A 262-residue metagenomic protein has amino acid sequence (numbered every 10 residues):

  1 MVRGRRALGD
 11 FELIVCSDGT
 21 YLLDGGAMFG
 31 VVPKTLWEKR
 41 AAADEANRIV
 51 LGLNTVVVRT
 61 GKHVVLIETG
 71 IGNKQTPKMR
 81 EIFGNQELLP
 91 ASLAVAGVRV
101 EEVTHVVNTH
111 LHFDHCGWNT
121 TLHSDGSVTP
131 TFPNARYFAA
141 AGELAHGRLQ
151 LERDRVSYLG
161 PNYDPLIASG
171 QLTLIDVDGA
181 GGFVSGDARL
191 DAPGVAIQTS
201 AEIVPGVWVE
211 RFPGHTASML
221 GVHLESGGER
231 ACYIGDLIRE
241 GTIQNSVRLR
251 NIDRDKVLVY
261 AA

Functional and structural regions predicted by a protein language model:
M1-L22, G181-G182, G186-D187, P193-G194 (+3 more regions): Accessory terminal helices/loops
R3-A96, G221-D236, E240: Conserved beta-strand hairpin/beta-sheet module of binuclear metal-dependent hydrolase folds, prominently
A41-A46, D125-G126, V209-E210: Short, P/G- and charge-enriched loop/turn segments at secondary-structure junctions
G70-G72, H112, E143, P213-A217 (+1 more regions): Catalytic metal-binding/acid-base residues of hydrolase active sites
K78-R80, C116-S127: Metal-dependent catalytic neighborhoods of phosphoester/phosphodiester hydrolases
G84-V98, E102, T129-R211, L258-A262: Metallo-beta-lactamase
V103-D114: Metallo-beta-lactamase
G117-W118, W208-L220: Active-site glycine- and acidic-residue-rich loops that bind and position anionic ligands or nucleotide-like cofactors
